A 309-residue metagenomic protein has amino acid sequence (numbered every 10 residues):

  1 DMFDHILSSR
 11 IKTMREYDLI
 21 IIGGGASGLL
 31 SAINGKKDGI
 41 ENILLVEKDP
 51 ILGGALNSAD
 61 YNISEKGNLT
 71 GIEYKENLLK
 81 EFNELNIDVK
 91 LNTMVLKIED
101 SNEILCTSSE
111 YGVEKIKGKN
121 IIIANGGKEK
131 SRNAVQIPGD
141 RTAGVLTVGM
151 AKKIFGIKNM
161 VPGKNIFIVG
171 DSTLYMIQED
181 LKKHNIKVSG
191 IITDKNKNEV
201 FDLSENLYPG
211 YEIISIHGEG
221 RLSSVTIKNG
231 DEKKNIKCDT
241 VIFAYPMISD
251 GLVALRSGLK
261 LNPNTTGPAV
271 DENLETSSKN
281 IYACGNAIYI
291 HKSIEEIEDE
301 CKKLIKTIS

Functional and structural regions predicted by a protein language model:
D1-S309: Residues forming the flavin
